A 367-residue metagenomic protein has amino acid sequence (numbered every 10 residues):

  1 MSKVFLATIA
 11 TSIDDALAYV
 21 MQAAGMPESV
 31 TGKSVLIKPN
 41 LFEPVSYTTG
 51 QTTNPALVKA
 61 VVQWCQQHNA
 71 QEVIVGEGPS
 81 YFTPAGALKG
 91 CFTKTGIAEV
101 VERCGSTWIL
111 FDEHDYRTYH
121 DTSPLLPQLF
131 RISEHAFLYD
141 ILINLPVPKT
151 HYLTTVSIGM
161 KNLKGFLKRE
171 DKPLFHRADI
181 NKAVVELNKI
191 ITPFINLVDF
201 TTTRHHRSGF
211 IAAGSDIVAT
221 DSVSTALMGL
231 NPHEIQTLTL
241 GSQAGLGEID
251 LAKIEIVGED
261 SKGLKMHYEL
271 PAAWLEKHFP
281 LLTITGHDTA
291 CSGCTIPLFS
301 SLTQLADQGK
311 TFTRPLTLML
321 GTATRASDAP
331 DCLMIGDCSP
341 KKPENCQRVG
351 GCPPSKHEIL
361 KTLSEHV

Functional and structural regions predicted by a protein language model:
M1-V367: N-terminal and secondary-structure boundary signal
